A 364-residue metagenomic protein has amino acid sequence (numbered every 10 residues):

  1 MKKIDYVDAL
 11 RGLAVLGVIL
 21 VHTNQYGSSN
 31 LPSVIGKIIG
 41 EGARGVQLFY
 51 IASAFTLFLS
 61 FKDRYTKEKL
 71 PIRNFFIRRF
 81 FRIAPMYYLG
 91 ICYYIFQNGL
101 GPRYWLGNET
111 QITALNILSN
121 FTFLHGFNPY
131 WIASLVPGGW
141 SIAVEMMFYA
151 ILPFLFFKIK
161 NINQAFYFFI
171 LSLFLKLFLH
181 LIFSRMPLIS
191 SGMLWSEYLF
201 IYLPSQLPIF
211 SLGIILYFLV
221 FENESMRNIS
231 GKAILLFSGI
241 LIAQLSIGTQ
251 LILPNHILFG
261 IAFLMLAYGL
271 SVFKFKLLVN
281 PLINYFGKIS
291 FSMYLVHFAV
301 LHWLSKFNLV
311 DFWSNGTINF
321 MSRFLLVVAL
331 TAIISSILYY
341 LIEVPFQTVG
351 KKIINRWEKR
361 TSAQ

Functional and structural regions predicted by a protein language model:
K2-Y6, L20-G42, F58-L70, P129-Y130 (+6 more regions): Alpha-helical transmembrane segments in multi-pass integral membrane proteins
V7, N74-F75, I83, S141 (+2 more regions): Alpha-helical transmembrane segments and their helix-entry boundary regions
D8, G12-V15, S53, P85-I91 (+1 more regions): Residues within membrane-spanning alpha-helices of integral membrane proteins, especially the hydrophobic core/packing
L10-I19, L89-G90, F168-K176, L235-I240: Alpha-helical transmembrane segments
A14-N24, A52-S53, L59, Q97 (+4 more regions): Membrane-embedded alpha-helical transmembrane segments of multi-pass integral membrane proteins
V15, S53, I83-Y88, A143-F157 (+1 more regions): Conserved beta-strand->loop/alpha-helix structural units within folded catalytic cores of enzymes with alpha/beta
E41, R73, I77, I83-V144 (+3 more regions): Membrane-interface helix-loop-helix regions
Q47-F49, L207-P208: His/acidic/aromatic-lined binding-pocket segments of jelly-roll/cupin-type domains and related regulatory beta-sandwich
